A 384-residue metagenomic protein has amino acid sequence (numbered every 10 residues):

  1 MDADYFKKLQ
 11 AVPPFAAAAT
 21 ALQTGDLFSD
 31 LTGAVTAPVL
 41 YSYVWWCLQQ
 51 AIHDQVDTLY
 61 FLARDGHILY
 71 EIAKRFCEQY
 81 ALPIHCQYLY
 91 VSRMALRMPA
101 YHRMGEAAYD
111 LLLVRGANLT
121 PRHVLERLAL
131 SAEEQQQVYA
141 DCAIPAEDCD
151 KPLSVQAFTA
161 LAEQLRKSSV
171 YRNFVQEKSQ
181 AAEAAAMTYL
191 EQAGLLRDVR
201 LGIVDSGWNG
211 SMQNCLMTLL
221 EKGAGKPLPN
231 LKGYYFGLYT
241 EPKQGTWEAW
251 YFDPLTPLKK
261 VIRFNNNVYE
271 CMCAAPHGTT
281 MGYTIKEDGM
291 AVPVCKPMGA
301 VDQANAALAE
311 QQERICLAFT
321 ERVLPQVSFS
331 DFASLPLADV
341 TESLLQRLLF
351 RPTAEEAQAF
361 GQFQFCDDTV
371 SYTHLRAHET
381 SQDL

Functional and structural regions predicted by a protein language model:
D2-Q23, I84-N118: Extended charged low-complexity segments that act as oligomerization/scaffolding linkers
G25-V39, S169-K178: Glycine-rich phosphate-binding "P-loop"
D57-A63, L201-G202: Short glycine-rich phosphate-binding loop at a beta-alpha junction
L62-E78, R97-M104, G210-L220, P242-Y251: A short acidic (Asp/Glu
G105-E147, P254-E313: Extended, charge-rich low-complexity interaction segments
D141-G207: A charged, amphipathic alpha-helical module
L345-L348, P352-Y372: Long C-terminal appendages of very large multidomain proteins
T373-T380: Conserved small/polar residues in nucleotide/adenosyl-binding loops
